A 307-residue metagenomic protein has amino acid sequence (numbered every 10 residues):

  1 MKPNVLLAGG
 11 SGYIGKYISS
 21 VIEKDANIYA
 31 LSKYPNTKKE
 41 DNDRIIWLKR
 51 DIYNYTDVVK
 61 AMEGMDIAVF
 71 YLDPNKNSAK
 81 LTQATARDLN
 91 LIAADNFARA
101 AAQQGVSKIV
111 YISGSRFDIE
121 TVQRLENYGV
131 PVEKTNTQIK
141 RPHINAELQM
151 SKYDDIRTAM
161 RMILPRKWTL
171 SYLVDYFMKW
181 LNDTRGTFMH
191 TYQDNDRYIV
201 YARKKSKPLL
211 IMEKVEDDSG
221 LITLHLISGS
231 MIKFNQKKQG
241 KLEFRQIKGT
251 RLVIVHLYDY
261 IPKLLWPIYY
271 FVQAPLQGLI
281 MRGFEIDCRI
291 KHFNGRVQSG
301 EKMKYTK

Functional and structural regions predicted by a protein language model:
P3-D25: N-terminal Rossmann NAD(P)H-binding glycine-rich loop of SDR-like oxidoreductase domains
A30-T37: Short, polar loop motifs at secondary-structure junctions
T37, D41, I45-D95: NAD(P)H-binding glycine-rich loop region in Rossmannoid oxidoreductase-like domains and their noncatalytic homologs
A86-Y128, V132-E133: Conserved Rossmann-fold NAD(P)-dependent oxidoreductase catalytic core, especially the SDR/UDP-sugar
K140-V215: Hydrophobic ligand-binding cavity/cleft-lining segments
K204-I247: Hydrophobic-ligand binding "helix-grip"
K233-F271: Beta-strand/loop substructures that line and gate deep hydrophobic ligand-binding cavities in soluble
P267-K304: A conserved amphipathic terminal alpha-helix motif
